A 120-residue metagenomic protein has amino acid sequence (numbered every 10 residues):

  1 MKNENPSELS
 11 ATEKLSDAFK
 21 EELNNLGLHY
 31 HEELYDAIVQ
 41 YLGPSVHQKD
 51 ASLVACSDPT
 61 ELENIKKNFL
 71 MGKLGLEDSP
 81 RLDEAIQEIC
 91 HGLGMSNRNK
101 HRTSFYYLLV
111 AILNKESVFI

Functional and structural regions predicted by a protein language model:
M1-E4: Non-catalytic accessory regions used for complex assembly or targeting
L9-E63, N68, L74, S117: Core of compact, soluble alpha-helical bundle domains
L15-N24, D78-N97: Short amphipathic alpha-helical segments and their helix-coil junctions
L34, I38, E61, R81 (+2 more regions): Residue-level detector of well-ordered alpha-helical segments, enriched for hydrophobic/aromatic packing positions
E88-I120: Amphipathic alpha-helical binding modules
